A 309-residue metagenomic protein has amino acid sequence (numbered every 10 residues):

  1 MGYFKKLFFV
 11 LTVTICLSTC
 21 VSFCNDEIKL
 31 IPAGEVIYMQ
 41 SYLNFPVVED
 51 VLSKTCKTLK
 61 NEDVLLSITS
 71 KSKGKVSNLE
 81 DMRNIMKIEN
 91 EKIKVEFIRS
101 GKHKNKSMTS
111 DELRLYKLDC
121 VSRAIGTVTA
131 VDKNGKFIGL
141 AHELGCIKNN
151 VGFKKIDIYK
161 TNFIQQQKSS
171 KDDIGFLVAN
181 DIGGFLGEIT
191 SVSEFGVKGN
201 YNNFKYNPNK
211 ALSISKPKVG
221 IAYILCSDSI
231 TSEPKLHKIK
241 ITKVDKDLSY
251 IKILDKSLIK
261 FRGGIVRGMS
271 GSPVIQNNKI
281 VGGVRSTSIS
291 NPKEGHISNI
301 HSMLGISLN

Functional and structural regions predicted by a protein language model:
V10-T19: Bacterial N-terminal signal peptides
S18-G34: Sec-dependent signal peptide cleavage junction
E27, D81-D119, K235: PDZ-domain C-terminal substructure recognizer with occasional recognition of PDZ-binding tails
P32-D50: Short beta-strand-turn/beta-hairpin segments enriched in glycine/proline and small hydrophobics that form edge-strand
T55-M82, V274-N277, V281-G282: Conserved PDZ fold ligand-binding element
L59-K60, E89, K218, G268 (+1 more regions): Short, well-ordered loop/turn sites that connect or cap secondary structure elements
S67-I98, S288-H301: PDZ domains, with a preference for the canonical peptide-binding region formed by the helix
S110-G263, R267, Q276-N277, R285 (+1 more regions): Serine endopeptidase catalytic core focused on the charge-relay Asp
